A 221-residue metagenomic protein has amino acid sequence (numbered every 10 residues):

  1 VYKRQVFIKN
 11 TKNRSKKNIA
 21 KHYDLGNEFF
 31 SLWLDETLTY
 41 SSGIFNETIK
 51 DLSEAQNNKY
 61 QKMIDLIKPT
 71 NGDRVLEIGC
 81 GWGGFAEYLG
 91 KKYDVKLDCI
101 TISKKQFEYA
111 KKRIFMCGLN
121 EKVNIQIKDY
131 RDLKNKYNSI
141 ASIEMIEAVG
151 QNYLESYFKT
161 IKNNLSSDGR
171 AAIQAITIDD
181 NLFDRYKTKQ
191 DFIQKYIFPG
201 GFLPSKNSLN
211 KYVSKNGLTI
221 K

Functional and structural regions predicted by a protein language model:
V1-Y2: Short, small-residue-biased leader/transition segments that mark boundaries at the very start of proteins
N71-G79: Conserved class I S-adenosyl-L-methionine
W82-D94: Conserved SAM-binding loop of SAM-dependent methyltransferases across substrates and taxa, primarily the Class I
A110-K111: Conserved SAM-binding loop
R131-I140: A short acidic, Gly/Pro-enriched loop at the edge of an enzyme's catalytic core that lines a small-molecule cofactor
E155-D168: A short glycine-rich, Lys/Arg-flanked "PGG" loop and its adjoining helix->strand segment in the class I
D168-I176: Conserved beta-strand signature within the Rossmann-like core of class I S-adenosyl-L-methionine
T177-K221: Substrate-binding/catalytic lobe of Class I Rossmann-like enzymes that use SAM or dcSAM, i.e., the mid-to-C-terminal
